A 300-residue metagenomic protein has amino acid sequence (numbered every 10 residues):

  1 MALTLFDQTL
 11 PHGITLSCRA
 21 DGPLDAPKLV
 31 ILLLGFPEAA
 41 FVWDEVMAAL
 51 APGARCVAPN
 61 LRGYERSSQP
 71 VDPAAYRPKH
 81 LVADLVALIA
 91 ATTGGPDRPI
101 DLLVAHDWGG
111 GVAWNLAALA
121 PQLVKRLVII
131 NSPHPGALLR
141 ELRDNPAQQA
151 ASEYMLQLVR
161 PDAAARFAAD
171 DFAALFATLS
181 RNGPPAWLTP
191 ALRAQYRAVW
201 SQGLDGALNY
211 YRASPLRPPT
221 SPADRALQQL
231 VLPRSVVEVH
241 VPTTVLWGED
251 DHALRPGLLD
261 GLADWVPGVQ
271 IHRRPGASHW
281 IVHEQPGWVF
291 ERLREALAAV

Functional and structural regions predicted by a protein language model:
M1-I31, A51-R55, T93, P99 (+1 more regions): Alpha/beta-hydrolase fold catalytic core
A2, L16, G22, V57 (+3 more regions): Flexible "cap/lid" subdomain of the alpha/beta-hydrolase fold that forms the substrate-access gate
D21-Q69: Conserved HGGG/HGGXW glycine-rich cap/lid loop of the alpha/beta-hydrolase fold
G35, R77, E284-Q285: Active-site helix-initiating loop/hinge in glycosyltransferases
V42, D84, G206, W288 (+1 more regions): Charged catalytic carboxylate motif
D44, W114-A118, F290: Short, hydrophobic alpha-helix immediately C-terminal to the catalytic nucleophile
A51, V266-P267: Short conserved AdoMet
A277-P286, F290: Catalytic histidine-centered segment of alpha/beta-hydrolase-like enzymes
